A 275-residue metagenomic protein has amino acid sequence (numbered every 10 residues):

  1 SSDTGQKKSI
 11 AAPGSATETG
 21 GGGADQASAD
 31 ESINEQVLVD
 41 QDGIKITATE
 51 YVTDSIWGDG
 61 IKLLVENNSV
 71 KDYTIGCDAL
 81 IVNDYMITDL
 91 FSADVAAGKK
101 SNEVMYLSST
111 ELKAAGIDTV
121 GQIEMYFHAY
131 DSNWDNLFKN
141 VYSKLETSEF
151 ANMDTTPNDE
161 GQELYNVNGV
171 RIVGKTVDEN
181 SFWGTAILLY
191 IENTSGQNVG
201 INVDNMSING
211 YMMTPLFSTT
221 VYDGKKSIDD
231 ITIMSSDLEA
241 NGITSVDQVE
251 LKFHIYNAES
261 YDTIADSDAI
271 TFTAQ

Functional and structural regions predicted by a protein language model:
S1-T47, G161-Y165: N-terminal, intrinsically disordered, polar/charged segments of Gram-positive cell-envelope systems that serve as
Q41-I56, G169-N180: Extracellular ectodomain segments of secreted/surface proteins
S55-K62, F182-L188, S267-D268: Short, solvent-exposed loop/turn segments enriched in Ser/Thr/Gly
G58, M86-L137, Y211-Y261: Short, solvent-exposed, Trp/other aromatic-anchored flexible loops in extracytoplasmic proteins
L64-V70, Y190-S195: Asparagine-centered strand-capping/turn motif at beta-strand->loop junctions
V65, A79, L107, I191 (+3 more regions): Hydrophobic beta-strand positions in extracellular immunoglobulin-like domains
K71-A79, Q197-N205: Short, hydrophobic/aromatic beta-strand segments
F127-K175: Surface-exposed beta-loop interaction hotspot
